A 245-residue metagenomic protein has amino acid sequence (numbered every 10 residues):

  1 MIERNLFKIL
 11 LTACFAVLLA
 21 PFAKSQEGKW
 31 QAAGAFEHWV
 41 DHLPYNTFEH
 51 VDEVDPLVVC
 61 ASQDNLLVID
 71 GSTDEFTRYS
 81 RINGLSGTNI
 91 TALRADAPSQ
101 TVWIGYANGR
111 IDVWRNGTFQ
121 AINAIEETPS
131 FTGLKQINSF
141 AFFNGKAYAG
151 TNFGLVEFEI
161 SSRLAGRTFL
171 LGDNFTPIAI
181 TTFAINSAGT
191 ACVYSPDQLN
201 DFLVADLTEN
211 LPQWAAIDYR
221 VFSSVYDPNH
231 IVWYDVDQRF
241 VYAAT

Functional and structural regions predicted by a protein language model:
M1-A35, C192: Bacterial Sec-dependent N-terminal signal peptides
K29-V54, S80-P98, N123-F143, T168-A188 (+1 more regions): Short coil-to-beta transitions that initiate beta-strands within beta-rich domains
L57-C60, T101-I104, K146-A149, A191-Y194 (+1 more regions): Conserved beta-propeller blade signature
A61-R81: Beta-propeller domains
Q63, I90, N116, N152: ATP/adenylate-binding site constellation spanning eukaryotic-like Ser/Thr protein kinases, ABC-transporter
D64-L67, A107-I111, F153-V156, D197-F202: Loop/turn residues immediately N-terminal
D70-D74, R115-T118, E159-R163, L207-N210: Short loop/turn segments that connect beta-strands within beta-propeller blades
D96, T101-G109: Nucleic acid-processing catalytic cores of prokaryotic defense/repair systems
